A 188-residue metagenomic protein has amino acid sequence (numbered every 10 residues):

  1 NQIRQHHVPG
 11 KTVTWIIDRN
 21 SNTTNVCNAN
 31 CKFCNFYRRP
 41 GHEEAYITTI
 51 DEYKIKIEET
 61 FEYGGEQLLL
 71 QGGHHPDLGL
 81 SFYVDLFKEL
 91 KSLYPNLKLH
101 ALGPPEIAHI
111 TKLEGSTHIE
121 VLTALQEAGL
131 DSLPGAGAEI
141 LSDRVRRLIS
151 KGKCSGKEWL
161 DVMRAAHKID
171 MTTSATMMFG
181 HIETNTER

Functional and structural regions predicted by a protein language model:
N1, T186-R188: Short, intrinsically disordered, charge-balanced linker/junction segments flanking boundaries in proteins
Q2-G41, A45-Q71: N-terminal pre-triad scaffold of radical SAM enzymes
T12-T14, T23-T24, T48-T49, T60 (+5 more regions): Residue-identity detector for threonine
D18-R19, Y37-D51, E106-T117, I149-K153 (+1 more regions): Active-site mouth loops of central-metabolism enzymes
N22-T23, G41, H75-L78, G180-T184: Glycine-/small-residue-rich active-site loops that bind phosphorylated ligands and cofactors
N28-K32, E114, L148, R188: Surface-exposed beta-strand edges and their flanking turn/coil or helix-capping segments
G65-S174, H181: Conserved SAM/AdoMet-binding glycine-rich loop
